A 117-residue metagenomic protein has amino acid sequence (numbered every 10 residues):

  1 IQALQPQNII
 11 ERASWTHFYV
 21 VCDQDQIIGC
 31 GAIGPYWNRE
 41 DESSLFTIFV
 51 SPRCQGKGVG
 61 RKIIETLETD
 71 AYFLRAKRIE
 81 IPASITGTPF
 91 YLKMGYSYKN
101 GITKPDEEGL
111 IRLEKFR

Functional and structural regions predicted by a protein language model:
I1-T47, S51, I64, L74 (+1 more regions): Acetyl-CoA-dependent GNAT
A13, M94-G95: Short, flexible helix/strand-to-coil boundary loops that buttress conserved ligand/catalytic motifs in alpha/beta
Y19, R75-K77, I81-T86, M94 (+2 more regions): C-terminal "cap" of GNAT-fold acetyltransferases
I27, Y98-K99: Residue-level detector of beta-propeller blades
V50, G56-T69, K93: Conserved acetyl-CoA-binding loop-helix of GNAT-fold acetyltransferases
